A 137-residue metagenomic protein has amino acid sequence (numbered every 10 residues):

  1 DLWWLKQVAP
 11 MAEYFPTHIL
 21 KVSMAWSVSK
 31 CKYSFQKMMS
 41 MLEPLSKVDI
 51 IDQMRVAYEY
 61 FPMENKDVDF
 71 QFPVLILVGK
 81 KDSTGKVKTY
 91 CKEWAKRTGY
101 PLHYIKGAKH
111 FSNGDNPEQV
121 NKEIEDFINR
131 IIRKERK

Functional and structural regions predicted by a protein language model:
D1-F15: Flexible "cap/lid" loop of the alpha/beta hydrolase fold
L2-L5, S40-L45, F61, V74 (+3 more regions): Disordered, low-complexity tails and leader-like regions
E13-Q71: Conserved alpha/beta-hydrolase catalytic His-Asp/Glu region
F15-S29, T89-E93, H110-D115, K137: Low-complexity, flexible helical/coil segments
Y58, E64-K86, N121-N129: Long, low-complexity, intrinsically disordered polar/charged segments
V74-A108, G114: Conserved loop-alpha-helix segment in the C-terminal half of the alpha/beta-hydrolase fold that carries the catalytic
T98-K137: Catalytic active-site module of serine/aspartate enzymes centered on a nucleophile-bearing elbow/loop
